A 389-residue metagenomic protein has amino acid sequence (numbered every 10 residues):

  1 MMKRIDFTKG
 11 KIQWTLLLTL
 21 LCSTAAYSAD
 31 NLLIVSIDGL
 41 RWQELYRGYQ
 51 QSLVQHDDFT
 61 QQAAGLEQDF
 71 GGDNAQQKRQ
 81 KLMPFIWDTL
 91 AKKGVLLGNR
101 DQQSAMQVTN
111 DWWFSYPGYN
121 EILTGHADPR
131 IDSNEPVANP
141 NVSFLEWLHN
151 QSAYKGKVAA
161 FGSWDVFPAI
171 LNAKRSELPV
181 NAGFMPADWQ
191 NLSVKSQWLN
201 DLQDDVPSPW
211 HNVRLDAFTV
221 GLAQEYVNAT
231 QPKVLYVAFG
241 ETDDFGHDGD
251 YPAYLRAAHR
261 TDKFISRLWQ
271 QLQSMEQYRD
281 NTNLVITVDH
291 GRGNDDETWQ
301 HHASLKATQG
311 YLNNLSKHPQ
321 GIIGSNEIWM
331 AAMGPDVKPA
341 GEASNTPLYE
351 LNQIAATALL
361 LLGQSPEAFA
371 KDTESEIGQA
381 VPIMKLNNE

Functional and structural regions predicted by a protein language model:
C22-A25: N-terminal signal peptide c-region/cleavage motif recognized by signal peptidases
D30-E44, L148, K233-G240, A257-A258 (+4 more regions): Beta-strand elements within well-structured catalytic alpha/beta cores of enzymes that handle phosphate/sulfate esters
L33-I34, W42, T261-G310: Metal-dependent active-site segment of extracytoplasmic phospho-/sulfohydrolases and closely related
Q43-Q50, D101, S133-E135, F161 (+7 more regions): Short, solvent-exposed loop/turn and secondary-structure capping segments
Q43-W112: Short, structured active-site-proximal loop/turn typified by the sulfatase FGly-forming signature C/S-X-P-X-R
T124-V137, E177-H211, L215, R260 (+1 more regions): Acidic, His- and aromatic-enriched active-site or binding-groove loops in soluble protein domains that engage sugars
Q151, D165-S176, Q270-D280, T298-E389: Membrane-interface soluble catalytic domains
A173-R175, A223-R267: Active-site His/acidic residue clusters
